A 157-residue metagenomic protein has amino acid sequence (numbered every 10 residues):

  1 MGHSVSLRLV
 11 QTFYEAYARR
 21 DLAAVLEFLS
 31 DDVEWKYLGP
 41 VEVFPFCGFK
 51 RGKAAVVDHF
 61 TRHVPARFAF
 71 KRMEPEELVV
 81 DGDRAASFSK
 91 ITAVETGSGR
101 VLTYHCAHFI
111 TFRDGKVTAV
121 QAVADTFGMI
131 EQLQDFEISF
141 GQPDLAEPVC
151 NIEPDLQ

Functional and structural regions predicted by a protein language model:
M1, R20-A23, P45-F46: Short, charged low-complexity linear motifs
M1-G2, R51: Short, surface-exposed alpha-helical recognition segments that flank or form part of ligand/macromolecule-binding
G2-V5, T61, P65-Q157: A beta-strand edge to alpha-helix "cap/lid" segment located at domain peripheries
H3-D21, F28: Short, aromatic-enriched amphipathic alpha-helices that serve as compact interaction elements
V10-F13, V25-L26, V33, G52 (+4 more regions): Hydrophobic pocket/interface hotspot
Y14, D21-A24, P75-E76, G97: Short helix-to-loop capping/linker segments positioned immediately adjacent to catalytic or ligand/cofactor-binding
S30-G82: A solvent-exposed, acidic/Ser-Thr-rich amphipathic alpha-helical stretch
